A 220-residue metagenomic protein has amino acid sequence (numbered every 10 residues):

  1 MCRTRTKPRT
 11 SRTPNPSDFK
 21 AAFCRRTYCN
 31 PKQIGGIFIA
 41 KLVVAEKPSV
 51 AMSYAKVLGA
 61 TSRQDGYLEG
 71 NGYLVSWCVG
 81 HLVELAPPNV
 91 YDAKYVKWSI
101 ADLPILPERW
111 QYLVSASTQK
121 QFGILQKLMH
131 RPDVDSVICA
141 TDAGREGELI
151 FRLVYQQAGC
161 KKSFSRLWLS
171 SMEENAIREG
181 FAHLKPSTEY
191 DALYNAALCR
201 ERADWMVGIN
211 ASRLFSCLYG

Functional and structural regions predicted by a protein language model:
M1-C2, K97: Accessible peptide chain termini
C2-T10: Extreme N-terminal basic, low-complexity initiation segments that serve as generic localization/processing leaders
D18-A22: Acidic, Ala/Val/Gly-enriched low-complexity intrinsically disordered segments
N30-L218: Intrinsically disordered, low-complexity regulatory segments
